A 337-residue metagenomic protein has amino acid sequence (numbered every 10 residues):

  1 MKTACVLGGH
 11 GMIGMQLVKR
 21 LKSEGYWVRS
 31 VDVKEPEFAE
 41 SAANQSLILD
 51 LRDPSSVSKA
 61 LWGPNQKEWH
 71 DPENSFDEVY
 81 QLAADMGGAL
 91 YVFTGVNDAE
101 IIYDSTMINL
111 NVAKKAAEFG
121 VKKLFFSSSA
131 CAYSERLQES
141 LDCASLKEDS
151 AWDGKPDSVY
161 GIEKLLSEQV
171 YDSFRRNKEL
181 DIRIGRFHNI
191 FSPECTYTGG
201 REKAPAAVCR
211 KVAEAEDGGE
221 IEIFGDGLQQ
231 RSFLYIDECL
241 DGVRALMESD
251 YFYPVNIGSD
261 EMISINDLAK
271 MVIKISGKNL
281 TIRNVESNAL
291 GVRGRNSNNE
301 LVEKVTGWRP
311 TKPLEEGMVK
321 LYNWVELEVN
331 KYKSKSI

Functional and structural regions predicted by a protein language model:
A4-E24: N-terminal Rossmann NAD(P)H-binding glycine-rich loop of SDR-like oxidoreductase domains
R20, N111, E214-I337: C-terminal substrate-binding subdomain of Rossmann-fold SDR/epimerase-dehydratase oxidoreductases
Y26-E35: Conserved glycine-rich Rossmann-like NAD(P)H-binding loop of the short-chain dehydrogenase/reductase
A42-P54: Rossmann-fold cofactor-recognition segment
L51-S105, E118: NAD(P)H-binding glycine-rich loop region in Rossmannoid oxidoreductase-like domains and their noncatalytic homologs
Q81, L110-D157: Conserved Rossmann-fold NAD(P)-dependent oxidoreductase catalytic core, especially the SDR/UDP-sugar
Q138-S145, Q169-M247, D260-M262, K270-I275: NAD(P)-dependent short-chain dehydrogenase/reductase
V159, E163: Active-site helix of classical SDR
